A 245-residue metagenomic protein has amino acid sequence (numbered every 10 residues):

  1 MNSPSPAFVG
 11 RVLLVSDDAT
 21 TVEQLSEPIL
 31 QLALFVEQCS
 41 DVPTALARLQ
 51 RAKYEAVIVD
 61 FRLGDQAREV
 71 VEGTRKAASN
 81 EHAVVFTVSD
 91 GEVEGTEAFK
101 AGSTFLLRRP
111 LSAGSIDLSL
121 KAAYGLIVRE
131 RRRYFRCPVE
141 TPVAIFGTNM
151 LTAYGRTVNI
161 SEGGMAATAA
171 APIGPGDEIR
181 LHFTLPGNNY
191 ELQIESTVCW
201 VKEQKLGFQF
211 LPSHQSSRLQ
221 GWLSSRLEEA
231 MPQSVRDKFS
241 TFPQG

Functional and structural regions predicted by a protein language model:
M1-G245: Structured alpha-helical
